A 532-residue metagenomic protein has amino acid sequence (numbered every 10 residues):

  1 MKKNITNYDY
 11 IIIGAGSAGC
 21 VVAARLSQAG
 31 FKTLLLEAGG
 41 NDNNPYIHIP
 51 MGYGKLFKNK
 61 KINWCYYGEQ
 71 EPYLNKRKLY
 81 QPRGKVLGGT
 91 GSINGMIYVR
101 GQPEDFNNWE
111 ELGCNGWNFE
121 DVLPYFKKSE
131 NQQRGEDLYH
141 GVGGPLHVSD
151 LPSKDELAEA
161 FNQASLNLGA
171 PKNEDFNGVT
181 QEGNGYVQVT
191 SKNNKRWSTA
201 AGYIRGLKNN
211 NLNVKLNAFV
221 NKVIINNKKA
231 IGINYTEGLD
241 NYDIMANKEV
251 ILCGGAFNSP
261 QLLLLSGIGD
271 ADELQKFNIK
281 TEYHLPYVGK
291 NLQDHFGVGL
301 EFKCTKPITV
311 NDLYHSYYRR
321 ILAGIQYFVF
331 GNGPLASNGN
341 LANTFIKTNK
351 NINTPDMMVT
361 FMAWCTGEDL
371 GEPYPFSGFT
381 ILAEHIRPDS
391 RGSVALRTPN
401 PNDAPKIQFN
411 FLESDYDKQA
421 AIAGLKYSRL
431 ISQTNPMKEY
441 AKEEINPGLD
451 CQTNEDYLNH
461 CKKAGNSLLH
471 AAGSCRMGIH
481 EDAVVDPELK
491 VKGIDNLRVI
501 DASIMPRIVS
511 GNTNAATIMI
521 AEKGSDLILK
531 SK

Functional and structural regions predicted by a protein language model:
K2-K127, E282-L285, H295-K303: N-terminal glycine-rich phosphate/pyrophosphate-binding loop and immediately adjacent elements
K2-Y8, L123, S129-G178, G185-V187 (+3 more regions): FAD-dependent oxidoreductase catalytic-site/capping-region signature
Q28, K32, G39-D42, V223 (+3 more regions): Glycine-rich loop(s) and the adjacent beta-strand/alpha-helix scaffold that form part
G39-N43, C114, E130, G169 (+4 more regions): Acidic glycine-/aspartate-rich tracts in secreted/extracellular proteins
E110-A230, N234-G238, G299-I321: Conserved redox-cofactor binding core of oxidoreductases
